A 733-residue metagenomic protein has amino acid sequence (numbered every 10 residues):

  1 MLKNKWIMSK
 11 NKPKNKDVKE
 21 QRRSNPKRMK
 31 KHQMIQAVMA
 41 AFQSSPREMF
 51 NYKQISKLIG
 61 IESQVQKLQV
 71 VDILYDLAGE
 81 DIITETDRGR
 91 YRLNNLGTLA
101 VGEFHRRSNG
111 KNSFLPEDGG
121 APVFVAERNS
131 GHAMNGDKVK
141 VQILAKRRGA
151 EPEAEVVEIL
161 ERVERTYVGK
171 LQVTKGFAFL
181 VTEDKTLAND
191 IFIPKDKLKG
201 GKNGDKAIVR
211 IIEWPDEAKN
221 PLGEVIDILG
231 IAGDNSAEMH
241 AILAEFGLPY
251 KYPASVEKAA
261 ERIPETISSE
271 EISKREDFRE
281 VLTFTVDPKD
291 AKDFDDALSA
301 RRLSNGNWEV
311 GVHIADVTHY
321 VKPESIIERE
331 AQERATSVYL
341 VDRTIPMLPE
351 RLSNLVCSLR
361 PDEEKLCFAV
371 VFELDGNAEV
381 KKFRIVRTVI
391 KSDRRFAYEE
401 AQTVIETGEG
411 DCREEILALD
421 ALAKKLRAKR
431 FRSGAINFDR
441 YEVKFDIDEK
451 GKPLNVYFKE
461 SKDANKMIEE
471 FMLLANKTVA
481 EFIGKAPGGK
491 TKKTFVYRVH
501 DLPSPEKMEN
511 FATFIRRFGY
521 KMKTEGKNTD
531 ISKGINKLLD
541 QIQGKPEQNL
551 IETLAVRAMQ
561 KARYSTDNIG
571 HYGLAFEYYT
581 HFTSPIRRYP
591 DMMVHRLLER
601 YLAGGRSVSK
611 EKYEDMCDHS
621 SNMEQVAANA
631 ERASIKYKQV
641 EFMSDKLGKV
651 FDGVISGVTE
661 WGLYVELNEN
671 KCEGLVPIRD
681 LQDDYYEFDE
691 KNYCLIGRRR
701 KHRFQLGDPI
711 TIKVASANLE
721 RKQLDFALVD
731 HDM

Functional and structural regions predicted by a protein language model:
L2-G311, T318-E364, F396, E641 (+2 more regions): Charge-lined substrate channels and their catalytic hotspots, especially those that engage the 3′ end of RNA
I7, K14, E20, A628 (+2 more regions): Short amphipathic alpha-helical "recognition" segments used for binding
K57, I208, W214-P215, A241 (+5 more regions): Electropositive polyanion-binding surfaces
A121-A126, L187-I193, K671-F688: A short macromolecule-binding patch
K701-L706: Divalent-cation-assisted or electrostatically stabilized phosphate/pyrophosphate-binding catalytic cores
